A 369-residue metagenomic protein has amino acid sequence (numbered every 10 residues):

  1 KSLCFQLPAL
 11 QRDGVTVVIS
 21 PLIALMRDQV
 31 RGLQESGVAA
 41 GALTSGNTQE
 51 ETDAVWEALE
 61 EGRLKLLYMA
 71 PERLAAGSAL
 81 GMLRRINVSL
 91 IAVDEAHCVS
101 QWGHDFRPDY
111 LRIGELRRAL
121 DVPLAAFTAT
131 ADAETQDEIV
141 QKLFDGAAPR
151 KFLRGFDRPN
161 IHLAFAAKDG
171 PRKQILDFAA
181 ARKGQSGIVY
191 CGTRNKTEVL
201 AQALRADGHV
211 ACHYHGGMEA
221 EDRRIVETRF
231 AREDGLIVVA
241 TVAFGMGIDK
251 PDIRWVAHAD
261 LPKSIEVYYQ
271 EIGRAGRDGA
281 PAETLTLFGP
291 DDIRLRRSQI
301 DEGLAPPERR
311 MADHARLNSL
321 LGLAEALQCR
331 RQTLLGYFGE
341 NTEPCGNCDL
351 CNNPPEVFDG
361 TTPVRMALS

Functional and structural regions predicted by a protein language model:
S2, P8-V15, A24-A305, A312-A315 (+2 more regions): Helicase motor core with emphasis on the C-terminal RecA-like subdomain
R296, E302-S369: C-terminal accessory/connector segments of nucleic-acid motor ATPases
